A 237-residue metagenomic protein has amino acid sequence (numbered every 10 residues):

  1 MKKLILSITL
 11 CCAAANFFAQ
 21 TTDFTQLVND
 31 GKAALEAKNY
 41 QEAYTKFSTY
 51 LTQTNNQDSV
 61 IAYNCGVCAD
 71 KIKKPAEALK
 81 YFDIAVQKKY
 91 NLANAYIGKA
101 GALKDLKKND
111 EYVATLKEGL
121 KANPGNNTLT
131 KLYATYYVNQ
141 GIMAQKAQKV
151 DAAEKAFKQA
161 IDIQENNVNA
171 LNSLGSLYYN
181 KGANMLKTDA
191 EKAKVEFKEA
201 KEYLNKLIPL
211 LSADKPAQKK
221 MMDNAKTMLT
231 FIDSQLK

Functional and structural regions predicted by a protein language model:
K2, L6, F17-Y63, K71: N-terminal leader/linker segments that initiate helical-solenoid repeat arrays
E36-A37, C68-I72, D105-L106, N139 (+6 more regions): Register position in tetratricopeptide repeats
T49-Q53, D83-Q87, L120-K121, K155-D162 (+3 more regions): Conserved structural position within tetratricopeptide repeats
N55-N56, Y90, P124, E165 (+1 more regions): Short coil turns that delineate tetratricopeptide repeat
V60-C65, G98, L132-T135, N139 (+3 more regions): Canonical tetratricopeptide repeat
D151, Y179-Y203, L210-A213: Short coil/linker segments at helix-helix boundaries
